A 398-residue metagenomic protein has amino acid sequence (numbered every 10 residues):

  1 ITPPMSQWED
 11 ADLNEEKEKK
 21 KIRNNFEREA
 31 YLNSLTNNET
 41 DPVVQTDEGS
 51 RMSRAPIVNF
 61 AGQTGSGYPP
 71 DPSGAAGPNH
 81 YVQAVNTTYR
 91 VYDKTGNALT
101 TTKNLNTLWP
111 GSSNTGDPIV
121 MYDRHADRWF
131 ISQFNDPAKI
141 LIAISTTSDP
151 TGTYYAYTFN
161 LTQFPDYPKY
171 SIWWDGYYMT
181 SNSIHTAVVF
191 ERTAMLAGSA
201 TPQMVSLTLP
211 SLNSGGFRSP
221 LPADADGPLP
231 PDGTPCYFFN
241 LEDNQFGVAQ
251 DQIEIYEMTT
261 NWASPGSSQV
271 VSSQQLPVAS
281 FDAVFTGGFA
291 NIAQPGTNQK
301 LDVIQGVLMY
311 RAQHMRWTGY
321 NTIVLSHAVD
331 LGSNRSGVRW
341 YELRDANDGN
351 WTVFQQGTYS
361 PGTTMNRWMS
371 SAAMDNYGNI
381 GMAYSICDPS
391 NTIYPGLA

Functional and structural regions predicted by a protein language model:
I1-A398: C-terminal PAP-associated
